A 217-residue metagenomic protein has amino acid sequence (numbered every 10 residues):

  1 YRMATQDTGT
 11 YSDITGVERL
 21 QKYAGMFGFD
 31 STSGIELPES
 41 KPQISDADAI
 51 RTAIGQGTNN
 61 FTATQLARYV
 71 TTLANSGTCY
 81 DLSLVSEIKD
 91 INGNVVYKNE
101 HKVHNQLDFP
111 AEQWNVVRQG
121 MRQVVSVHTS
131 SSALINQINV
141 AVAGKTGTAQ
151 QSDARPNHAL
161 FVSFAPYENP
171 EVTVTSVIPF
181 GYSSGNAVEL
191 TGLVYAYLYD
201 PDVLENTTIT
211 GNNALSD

Functional and structural regions predicted by a protein language model:
Y1-P179, D217: Beta-lactam-recognizing serine transpeptidase/beta-lactamase-like catalytic domain environment
T62-R68, N186-L193: Short amphipathic alpha-helical face segments that pack within enzyme cores and frequently flank/anchor catalytic
L73, G181-Y182, G192-Y197: Short, low-complexity, polar/charged sequence segments that are solvent-exposed and flexible
V95-V96, E100-K102, L190-D217: Short, gly/Ser/Thr-rich active-site loops of penicillin-recognizing serine hydrolases
F109, P179-L190: Short alpha-helix boundary/capping segments
